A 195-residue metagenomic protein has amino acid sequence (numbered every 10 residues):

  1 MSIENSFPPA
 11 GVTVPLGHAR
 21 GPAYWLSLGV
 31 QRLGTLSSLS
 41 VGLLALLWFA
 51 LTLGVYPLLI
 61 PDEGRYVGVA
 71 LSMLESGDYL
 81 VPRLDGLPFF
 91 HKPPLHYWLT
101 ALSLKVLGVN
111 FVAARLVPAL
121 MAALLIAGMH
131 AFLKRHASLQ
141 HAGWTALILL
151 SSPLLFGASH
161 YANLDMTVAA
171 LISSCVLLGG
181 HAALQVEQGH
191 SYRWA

Functional and structural regions predicted by a protein language model:
S2-A195: Membrane-integral, polyisoprenol-dependent glycosyltransferases of the GT-C/oligosaccharyltransferase superfamily
